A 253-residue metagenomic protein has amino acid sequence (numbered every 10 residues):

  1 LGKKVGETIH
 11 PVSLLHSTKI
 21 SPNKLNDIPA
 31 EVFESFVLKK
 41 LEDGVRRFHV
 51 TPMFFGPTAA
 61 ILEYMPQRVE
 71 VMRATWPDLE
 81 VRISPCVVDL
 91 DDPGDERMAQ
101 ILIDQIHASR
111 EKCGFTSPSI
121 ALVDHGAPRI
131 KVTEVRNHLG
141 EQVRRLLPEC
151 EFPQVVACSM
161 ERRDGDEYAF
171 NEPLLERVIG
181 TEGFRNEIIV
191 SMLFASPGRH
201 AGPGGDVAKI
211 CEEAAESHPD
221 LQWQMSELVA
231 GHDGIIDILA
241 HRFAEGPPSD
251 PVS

Functional and structural regions predicted by a protein language model:
L1-S253: Extended amphipathic ligand-handling, pore-lining, and cofactor/metal-binding catalytic surfaces
